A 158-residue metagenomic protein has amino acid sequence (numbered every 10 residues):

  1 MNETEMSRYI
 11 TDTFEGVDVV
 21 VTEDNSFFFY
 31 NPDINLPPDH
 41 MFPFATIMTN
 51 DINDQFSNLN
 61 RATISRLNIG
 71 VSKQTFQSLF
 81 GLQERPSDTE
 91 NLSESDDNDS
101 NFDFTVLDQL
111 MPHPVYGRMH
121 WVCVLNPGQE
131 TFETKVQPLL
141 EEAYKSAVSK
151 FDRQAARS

Functional and structural regions predicted by a protein language model:
M1-D54: Charge-rich, low-complexity N-terminal segments
E15, S72, Q129: Residue-level marker of positions within ordered structural domains that often coincide with functionally constrained
N31-V115: Short, conserved beta-strand/beta-arch hydrophobic-aromatic motifs that form part of recognition grooves or interface
N98-S158: Well-ordered alpha/beta subsegment
